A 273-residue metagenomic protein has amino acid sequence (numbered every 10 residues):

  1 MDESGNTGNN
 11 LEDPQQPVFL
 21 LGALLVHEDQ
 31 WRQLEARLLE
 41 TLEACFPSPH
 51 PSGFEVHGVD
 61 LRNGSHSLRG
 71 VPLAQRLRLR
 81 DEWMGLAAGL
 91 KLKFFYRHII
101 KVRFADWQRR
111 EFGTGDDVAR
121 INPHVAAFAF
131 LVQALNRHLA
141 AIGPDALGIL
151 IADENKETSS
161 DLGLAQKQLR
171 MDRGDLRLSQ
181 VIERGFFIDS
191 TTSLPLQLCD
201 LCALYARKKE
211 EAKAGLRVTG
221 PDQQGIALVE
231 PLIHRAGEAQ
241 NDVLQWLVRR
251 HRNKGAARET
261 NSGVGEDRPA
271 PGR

Functional and structural regions predicted by a protein language model:
M1-R273: Phosphate-ester processing/binding pockets and catalytic centers
